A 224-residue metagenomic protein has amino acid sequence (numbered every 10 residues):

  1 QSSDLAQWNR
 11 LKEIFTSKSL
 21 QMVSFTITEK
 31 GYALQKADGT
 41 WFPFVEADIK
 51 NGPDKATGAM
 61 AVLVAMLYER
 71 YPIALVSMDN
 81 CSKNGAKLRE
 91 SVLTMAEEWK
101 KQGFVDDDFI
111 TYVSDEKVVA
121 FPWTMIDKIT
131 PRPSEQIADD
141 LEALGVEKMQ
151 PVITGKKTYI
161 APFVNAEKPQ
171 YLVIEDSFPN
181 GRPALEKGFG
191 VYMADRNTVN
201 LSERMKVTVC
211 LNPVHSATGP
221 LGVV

Functional and structural regions predicted by a protein language model:
Q1-V224: Substrate/ligand-engaging "lid" and interaction regions
